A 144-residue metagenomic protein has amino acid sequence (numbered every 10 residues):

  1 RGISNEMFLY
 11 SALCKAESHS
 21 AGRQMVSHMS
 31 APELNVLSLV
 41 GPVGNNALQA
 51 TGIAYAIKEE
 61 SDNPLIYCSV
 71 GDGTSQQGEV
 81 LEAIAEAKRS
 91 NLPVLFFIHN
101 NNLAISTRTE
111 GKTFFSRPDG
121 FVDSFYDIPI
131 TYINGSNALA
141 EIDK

Functional and structural regions predicted by a protein language model:
R1-S90, R108-F115, D123-F125: Cofactor-binding active-site loop characterized by glycine-rich and histidine/acidic residues
S61-D62, F115-K144: Conserved thiamine diphosphate
V70-Q76, N100-A104, S136-L139: Acidic, glycine-rich active-site loops and adjacent beta-strand->loop/helix elements that engage anionic groups
N91, F96-H99: Short internal beta-strands
N101-R108, I128-N134: Short beta-alpha connecting loops at secondary-structure transitions that line or flank enzyme active sites
T107-E110, I142-K144: Short secondary-structure transition/capping segments
